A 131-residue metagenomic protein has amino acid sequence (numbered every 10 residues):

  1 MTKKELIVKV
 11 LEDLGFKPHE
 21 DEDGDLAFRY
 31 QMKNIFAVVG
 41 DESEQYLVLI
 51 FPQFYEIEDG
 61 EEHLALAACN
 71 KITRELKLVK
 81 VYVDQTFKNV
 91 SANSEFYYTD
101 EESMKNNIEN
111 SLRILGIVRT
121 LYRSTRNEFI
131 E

Functional and structural regions predicted by a protein language model:
M1-F36, V83-D84: Charge-rich, low-complexity N-terminal segments
T2-L6, I57-A65, N107-I114: Short amphipathic alpha-helical segments
D23-G24, E44-Q45, T86-K88: Beta-strand-connecting loop/turn residues
Q31-E62: Long, continuous compositionally biased terminal/linker segments
F51-N89: Short, internal acidic amphipathic alpha-helical interface segments that mediate docking to partner proteins
Q53-I57, F96-M104: A generic structural motif
V90-S94: Short, aliphatic-rich beta-strand segments
E102-E131: C-terminal charged interaction modules
